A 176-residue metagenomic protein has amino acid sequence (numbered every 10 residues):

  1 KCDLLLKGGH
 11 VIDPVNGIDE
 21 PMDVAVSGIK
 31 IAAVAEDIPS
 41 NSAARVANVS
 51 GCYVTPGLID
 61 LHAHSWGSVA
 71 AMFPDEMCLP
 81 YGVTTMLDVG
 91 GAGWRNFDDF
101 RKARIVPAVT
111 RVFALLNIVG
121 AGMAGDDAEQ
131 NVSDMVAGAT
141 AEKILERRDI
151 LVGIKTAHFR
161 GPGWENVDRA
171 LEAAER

Functional and structural regions predicted by a protein language model:
K1-C2, N41-A44, V49-S50, V54-P56 (+4 more regions): Short coil/turn connectors at secondary-structure junctions
K1-L5, H10-T55: Histidine-rich, glycine-flanked metal-binding segment
G8-G9, P14-V15, V34-A35, V49-S50 (+5 more regions): Fold-independent oxyanion-binding glycine-rich loops and adjacent beta-strand/coil segments at enzyme active sites
C52-D75: Di-metal (Zn2+ and/or Mg2+/Mn2+) metal-binding site signature of metallo-dependent hydrolases with the MBL/beta-CASP
G67-A71, R95-N96, W164-N166: Short glycine/serine/threonine-rich phosphate/pyrophosphate-binding segments that cradle anionic phosphate groups
D75-G161, E172: Divalent-metal coordination cores built from histidine and acidic residues
G163-R176: Charge-patterned, long linear interaction tracts outside catalytic cores
